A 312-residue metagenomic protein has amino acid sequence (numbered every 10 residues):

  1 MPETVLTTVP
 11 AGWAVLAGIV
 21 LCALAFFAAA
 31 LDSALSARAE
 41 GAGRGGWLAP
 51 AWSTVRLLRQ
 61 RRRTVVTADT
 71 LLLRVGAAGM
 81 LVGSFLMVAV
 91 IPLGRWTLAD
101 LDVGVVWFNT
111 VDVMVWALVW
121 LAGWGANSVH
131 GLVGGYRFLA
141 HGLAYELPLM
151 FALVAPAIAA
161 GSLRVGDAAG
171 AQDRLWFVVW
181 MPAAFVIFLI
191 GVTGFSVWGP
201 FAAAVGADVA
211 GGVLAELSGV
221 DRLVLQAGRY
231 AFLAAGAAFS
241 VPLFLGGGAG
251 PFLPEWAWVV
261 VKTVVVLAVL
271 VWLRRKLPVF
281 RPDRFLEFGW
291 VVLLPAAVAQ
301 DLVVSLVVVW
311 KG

Functional and structural regions predicted by a protein language model:
M1-G312: Alpha-helical transmembrane segments of multi-pass membrane proteins predominantly involved in bioenergetics
